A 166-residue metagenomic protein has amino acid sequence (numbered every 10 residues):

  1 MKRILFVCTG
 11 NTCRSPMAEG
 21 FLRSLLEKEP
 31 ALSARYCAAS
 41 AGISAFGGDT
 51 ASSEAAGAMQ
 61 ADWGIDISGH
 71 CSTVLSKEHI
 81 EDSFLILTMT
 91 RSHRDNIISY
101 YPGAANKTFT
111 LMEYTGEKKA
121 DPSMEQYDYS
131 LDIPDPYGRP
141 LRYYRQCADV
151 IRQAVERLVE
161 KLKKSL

Functional and structural regions predicted by a protein language model:
M1-S83, E160-S165: Conserved active-site segments centered on acidic
T9-T12, T50, T73, T88-T90 (+2 more regions): Residue-identity detector for threonine
L85, R91-L166: Phosphate-binding/catalytic loops
